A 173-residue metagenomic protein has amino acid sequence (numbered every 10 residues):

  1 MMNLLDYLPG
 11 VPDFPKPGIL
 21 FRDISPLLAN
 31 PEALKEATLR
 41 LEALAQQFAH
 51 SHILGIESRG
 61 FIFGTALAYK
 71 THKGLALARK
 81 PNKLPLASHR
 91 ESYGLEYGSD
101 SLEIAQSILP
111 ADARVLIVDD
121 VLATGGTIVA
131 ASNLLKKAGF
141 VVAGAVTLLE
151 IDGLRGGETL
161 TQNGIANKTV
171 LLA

Functional and structural regions predicted by a protein language model:
M1-A173: PRPP-associated nucleotide enzymes
